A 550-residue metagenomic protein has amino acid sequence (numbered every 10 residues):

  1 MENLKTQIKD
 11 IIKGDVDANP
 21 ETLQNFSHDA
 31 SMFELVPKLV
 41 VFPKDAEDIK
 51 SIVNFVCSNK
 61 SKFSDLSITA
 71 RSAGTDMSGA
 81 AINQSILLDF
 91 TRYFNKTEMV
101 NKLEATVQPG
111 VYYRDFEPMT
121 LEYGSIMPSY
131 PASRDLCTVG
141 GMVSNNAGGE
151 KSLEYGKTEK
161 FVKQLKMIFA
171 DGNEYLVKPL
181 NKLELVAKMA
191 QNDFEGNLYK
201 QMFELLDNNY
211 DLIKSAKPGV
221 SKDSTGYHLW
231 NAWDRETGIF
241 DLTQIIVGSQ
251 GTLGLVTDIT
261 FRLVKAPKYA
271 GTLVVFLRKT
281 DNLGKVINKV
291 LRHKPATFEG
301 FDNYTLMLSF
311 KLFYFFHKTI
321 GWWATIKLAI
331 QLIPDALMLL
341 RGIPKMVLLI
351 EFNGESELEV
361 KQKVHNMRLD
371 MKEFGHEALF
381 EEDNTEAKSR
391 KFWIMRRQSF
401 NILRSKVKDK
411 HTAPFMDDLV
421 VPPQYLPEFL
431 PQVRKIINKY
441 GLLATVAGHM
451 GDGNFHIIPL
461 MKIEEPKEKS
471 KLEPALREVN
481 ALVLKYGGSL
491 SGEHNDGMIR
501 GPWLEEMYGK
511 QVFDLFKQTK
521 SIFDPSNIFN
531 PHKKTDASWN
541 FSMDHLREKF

Functional and structural regions predicted by a protein language model:
M1-C57, S61-L66, A73-L103, Y155 (+7 more regions): N-terminal flexible segment immediately upstream of the FAD-binding catalytic core in FAD-dependent oxidoreductases
I8, F55-V56, V286-V290, V360-K372 (+1 more regions): Short amphipathic alpha-helices in soluble, non-transmembrane regions that often serve as interface/regulatory elements
I8, N25, S31-S64, I68 (+10 more regions): N-terminal glycine-rich flavin-associated loop
D15-P20, F63-I68, M127-Y130, D207-G226 (+5 more regions): Flexible, glycine/charged-enriched surface loops at secondary-structure junctions
I68-A70, M77-S78, F116, L273 (+5 more regions): Extended, hydrophobic alpha-helical segments in both membrane/secreted and soluble proteins
V139-F310, G342-L349, F516, F523-F529: Mobile "lid/hinge" segments at catalytic clefts and subdomain interfaces of large enzymes
R292-K410, T535: Terminal amphipathic helices with adjacent charged low-complexity linkers/tails
K510-F550: Intrinsic disorder at enzyme termini
